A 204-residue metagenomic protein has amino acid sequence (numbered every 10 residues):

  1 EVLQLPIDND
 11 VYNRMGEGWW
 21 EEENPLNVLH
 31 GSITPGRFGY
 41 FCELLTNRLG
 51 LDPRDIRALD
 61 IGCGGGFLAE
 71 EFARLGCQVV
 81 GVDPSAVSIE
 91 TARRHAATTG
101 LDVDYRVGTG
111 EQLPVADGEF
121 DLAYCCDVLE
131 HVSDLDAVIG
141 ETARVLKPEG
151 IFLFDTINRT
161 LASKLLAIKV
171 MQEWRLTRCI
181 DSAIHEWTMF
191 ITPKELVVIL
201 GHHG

Functional and structural regions predicted by a protein language model:
E1-N24: N-terminal, positively charged/glycine-rich alpha-helical extensions of SAM-dependent methyltransferases
S32-R54: Conserved alpha-helix/loop element of class I SAM-dependent methyltransferases that forms part of the SAM/SAH-binding
D55-G62: Conserved class I S-adenosyl-L-methionine
L59, F67-Q112: Class I SAM-dependent methyltransferase SAM/SAH-binding core
Y124: A conserved beta-strand element that flanks and buttresses the S-adenosyl-L-methionine
D136-P148: A short glycine-rich, Lys/Arg-flanked "PGG" loop and its adjoining helix->strand segment in the class I
I151-L176: Conserved class I S-adenosyl-L-methionine
T156, L176-E195: Acceptor-substrate binding/catalytic loop of class I
